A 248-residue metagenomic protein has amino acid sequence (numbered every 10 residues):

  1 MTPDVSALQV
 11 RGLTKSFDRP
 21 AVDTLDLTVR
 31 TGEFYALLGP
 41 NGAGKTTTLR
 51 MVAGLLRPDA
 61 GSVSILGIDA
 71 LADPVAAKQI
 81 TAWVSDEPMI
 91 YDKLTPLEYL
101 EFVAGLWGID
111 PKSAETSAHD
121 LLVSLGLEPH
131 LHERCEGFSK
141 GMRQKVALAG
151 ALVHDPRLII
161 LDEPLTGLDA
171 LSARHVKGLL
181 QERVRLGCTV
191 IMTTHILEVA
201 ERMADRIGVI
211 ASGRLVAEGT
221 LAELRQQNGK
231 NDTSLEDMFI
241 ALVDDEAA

Functional and structural regions predicted by a protein language model:
G61-A72, A76-A77: Conserved ABC transporter NBD signature motif
E101, G105, K112-H130: Conserved ABC ATPase "signature" region
D155: Conserved catalytic motifs of ABC-family nucleotide-binding domains
I159-E163: Catalytic Walker B motif of ABC-type/P-loop ATPase nucleotide-binding domains
A173-L186: Helical segment within the ABC ATPase nucleotide-binding domain
E218-G219: ABC ATPase "signature
